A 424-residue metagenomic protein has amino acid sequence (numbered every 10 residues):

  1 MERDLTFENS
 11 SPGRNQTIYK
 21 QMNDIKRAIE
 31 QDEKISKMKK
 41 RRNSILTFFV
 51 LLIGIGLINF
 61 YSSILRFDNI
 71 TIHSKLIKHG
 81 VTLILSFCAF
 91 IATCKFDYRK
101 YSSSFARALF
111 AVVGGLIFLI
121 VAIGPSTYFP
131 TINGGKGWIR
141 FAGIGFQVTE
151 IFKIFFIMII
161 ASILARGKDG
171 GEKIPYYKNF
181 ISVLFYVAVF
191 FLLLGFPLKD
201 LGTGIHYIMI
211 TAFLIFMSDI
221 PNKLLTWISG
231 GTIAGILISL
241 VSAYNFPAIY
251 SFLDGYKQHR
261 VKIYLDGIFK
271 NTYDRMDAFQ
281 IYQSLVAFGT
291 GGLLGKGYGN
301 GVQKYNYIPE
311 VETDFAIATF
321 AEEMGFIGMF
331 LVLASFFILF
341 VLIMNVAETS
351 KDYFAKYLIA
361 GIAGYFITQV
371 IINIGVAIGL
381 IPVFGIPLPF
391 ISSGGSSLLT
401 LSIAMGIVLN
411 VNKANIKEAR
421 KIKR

Functional and structural regions predicted by a protein language model:
R3-D4, N9, R14, I18 (+8 more regions): Membrane-helix boundary/helix-loop-helix interface segments in multi-pass membrane proteins
G54-L57, F90, I157, A161 (+5 more regions): Alpha-helical transmembrane segments of polytopic integral membrane proteins, especially the permease/helical cores
V81-S86, F152, E323-I343: Hydrophobic alpha-helical transmembrane segments
C88, A106-G114, S182-L193, L201-I249: Hydrophobic alpha-helical segments of polytopic membrane proteins
I132, K136-W138, W227-G328: Hydrophobic, glycine- and aromatic-enriched re-entrant/interface helices and adjoining loop segments
I205, I210-L224, V302-G328, P387-L399: Interfacial segments of multi-pass membrane proteins
N345-F384: Loop-to-helix entry and N-terminal half of a specific, functionally important transmembrane alpha helix in multi-pass
V376, I403-E418: Membrane-helix cytosolic exit motif
